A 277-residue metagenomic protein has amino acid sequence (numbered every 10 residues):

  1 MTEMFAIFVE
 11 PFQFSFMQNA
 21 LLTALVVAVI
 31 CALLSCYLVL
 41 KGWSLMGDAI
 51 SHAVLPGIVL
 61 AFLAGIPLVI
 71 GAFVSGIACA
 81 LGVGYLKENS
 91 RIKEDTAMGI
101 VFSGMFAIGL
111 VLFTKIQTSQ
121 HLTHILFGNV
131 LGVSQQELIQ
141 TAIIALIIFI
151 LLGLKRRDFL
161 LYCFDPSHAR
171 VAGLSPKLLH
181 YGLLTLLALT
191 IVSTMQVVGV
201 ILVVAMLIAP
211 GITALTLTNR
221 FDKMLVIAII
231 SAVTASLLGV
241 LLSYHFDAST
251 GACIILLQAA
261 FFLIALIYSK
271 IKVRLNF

Functional and structural regions predicted by a protein language model:
M4-N19, S90, A97-R157: Transmembrane helix-bundle core of multi-pass membrane transporters and related energy-transducing complexes
A6-S15, V29-L40, G57-P67, D158-H168 (+2 more regions): Short juxtamembrane and helix-loop transition motifs at transmembrane-helix boundaries in membrane proteins
A20, L68-G76, D95-G99, A142 (+2 more regions): Loop-to-transmembrane alpha-helix initiation sites
A24, A28, A32, V59 (+14 more regions): Small-residue faces within membrane-embedded alpha-helices
C36-T118, A214-V226, S243-F246, S269-I271: Short loop segments and helix-boundary regions at transmembrane helix junctions of multi-pass inner-membrane proteins
L138-P210: Helix-loop-helix "hairpin" substructures at the membrane interface of multi-pass membrane proteins
I201-A252: Transmembrane alpha-helical segments in multi-pass inner-membrane proteins
G251-F277: Cytosolic-side transmembrane-helix boundaries in multi-pass membrane proteins
